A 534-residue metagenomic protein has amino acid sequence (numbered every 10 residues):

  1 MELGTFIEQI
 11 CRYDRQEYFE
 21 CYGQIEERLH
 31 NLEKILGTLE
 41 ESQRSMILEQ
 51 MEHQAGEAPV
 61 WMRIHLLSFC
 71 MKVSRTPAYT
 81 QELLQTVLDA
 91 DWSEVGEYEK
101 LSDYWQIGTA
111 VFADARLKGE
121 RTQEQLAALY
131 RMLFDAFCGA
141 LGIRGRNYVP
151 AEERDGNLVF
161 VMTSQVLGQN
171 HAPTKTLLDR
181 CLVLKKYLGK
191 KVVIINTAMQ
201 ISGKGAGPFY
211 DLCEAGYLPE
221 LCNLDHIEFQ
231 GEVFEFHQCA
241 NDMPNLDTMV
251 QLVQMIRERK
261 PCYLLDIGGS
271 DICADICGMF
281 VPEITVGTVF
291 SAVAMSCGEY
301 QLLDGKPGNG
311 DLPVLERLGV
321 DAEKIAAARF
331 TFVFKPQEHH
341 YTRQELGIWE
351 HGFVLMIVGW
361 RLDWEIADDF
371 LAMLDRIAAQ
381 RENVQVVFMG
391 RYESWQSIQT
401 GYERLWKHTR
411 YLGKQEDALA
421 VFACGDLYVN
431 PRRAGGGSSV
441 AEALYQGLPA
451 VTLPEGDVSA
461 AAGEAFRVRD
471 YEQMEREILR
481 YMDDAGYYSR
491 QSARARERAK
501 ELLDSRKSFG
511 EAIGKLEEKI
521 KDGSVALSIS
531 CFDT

Functional and structural regions predicted by a protein language model:
E2-E57, M62, L67-C70, V95-P219: N-terminal subdomain of nucleotide-sugar transferases
L117-A128, F280-Q337: Active-site-proximal region of nucleotide-activated glycan assembly enzymes, centered on histidine/acidic-rich loops
H171-V183, N309, V320-L405, Y411: Conserved catalytic-core segment of nucleotide-activated headgroup transferases in glycan assembly
D242-L246, Y392-W395, T409-F422, G435-G436: Conserved active-site histidine-acidic residue motif and adjacent donor-binding/catalytic loop of glycosyltransferases
V250-Q254, K414-D426, Y445: Short acidic alpha-helix that forms the nucleotide-activated donor recognition element in Leloir-type transferases
R259-Y263, A423-G435, L448: Acidic donor-binding loop of glycosyltransferase active sites
P313, A322, P431-A485, S489-K500: Catalytic binding pocket for nucleotide-activated donors in carbohydrate/polymer assembly enzymes
H340, L346, D483-L527: A charged, aromatic-enriched C-terminal amphipathic alpha-helix characteristic of glycosyltransferases across folds
